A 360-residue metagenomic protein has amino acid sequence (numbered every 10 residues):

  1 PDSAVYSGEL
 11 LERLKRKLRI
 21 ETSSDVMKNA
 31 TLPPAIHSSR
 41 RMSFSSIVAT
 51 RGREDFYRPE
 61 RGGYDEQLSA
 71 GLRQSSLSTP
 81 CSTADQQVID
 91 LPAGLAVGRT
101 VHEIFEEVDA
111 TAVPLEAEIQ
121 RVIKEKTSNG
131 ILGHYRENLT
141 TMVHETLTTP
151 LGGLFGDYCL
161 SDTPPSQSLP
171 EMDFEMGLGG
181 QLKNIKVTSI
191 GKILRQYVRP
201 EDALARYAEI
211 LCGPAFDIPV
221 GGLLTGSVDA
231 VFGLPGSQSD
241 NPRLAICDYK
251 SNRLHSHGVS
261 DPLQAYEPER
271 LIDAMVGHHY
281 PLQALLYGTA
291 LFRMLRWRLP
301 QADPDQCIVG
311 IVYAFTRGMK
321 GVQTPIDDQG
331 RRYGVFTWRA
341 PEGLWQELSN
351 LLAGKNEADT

Functional and structural regions predicted by a protein language model:
P1-T360: Structural signature of nuclease core domains in nucleic-acid processing machines
